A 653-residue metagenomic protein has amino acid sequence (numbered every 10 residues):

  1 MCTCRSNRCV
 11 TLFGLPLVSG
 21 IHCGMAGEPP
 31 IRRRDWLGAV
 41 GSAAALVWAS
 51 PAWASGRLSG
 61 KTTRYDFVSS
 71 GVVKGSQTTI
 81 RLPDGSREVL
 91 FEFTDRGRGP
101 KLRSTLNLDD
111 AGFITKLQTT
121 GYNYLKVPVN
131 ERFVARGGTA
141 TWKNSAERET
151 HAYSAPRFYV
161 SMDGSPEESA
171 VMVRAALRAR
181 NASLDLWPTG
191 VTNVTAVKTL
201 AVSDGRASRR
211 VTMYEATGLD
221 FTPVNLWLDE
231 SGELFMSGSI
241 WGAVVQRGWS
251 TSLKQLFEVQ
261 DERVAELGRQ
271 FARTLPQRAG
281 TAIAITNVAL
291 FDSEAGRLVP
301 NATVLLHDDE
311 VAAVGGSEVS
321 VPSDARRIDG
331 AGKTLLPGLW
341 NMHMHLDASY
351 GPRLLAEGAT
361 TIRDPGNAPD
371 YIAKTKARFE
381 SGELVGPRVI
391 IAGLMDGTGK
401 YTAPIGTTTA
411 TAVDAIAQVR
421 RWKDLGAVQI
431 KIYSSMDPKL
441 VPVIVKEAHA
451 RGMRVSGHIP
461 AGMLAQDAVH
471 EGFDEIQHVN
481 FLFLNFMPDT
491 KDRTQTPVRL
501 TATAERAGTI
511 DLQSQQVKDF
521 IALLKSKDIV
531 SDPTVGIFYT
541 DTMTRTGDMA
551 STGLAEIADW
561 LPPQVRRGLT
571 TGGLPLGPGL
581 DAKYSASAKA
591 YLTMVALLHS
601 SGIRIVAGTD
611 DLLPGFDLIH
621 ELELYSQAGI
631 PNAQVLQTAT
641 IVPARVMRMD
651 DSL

Functional and structural regions predicted by a protein language model:
M1-R32, A39-P51: N-terminal secretory signal peptides
G56-G60, V72, N123-M213, G238 (+1 more regions): Solvent-exposed helix/loop surface patches that form functional interfaces
V68-N144: N-terminal mature ectodomain segment of secretory-pathway/periplasmic proteins
R273-Q277, L290-T303, G316, F616 (+2 more regions): Acidic, glycine-enriched loop/beta-strand segments at the rims of small-molecule binding/catalytic pockets
T281-I283, V321-P352, T360: Replace "His-x-His-based motif
A295-L336: Histidine-rich, glycine-flanked metal-binding segment
G351-Y371, R388-L394, K423-M436, V445 (+4 more regions): Divalent metal-dependent hydrolysis catalytic cores, especially in the metallo-beta-lactamase
Q418-M436, V469, L482-A628: Active-site neighborhoods of metal-dependent hydrolases
